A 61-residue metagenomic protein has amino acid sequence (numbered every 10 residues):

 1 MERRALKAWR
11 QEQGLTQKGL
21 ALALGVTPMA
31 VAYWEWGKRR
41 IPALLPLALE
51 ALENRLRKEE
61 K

Functional and structural regions predicted by a protein language model:
M1, R40-I41: Short, exposed beta-strand "edge-strand" segments with a Pro/Gly-rich flavor and a Y/T-containing core
M1-E12, E50: A short, Lys/Arg-rich alpha-helix, primarily the initiator
Q11, G25, W36-K38, P46: Residue-level detection of the helix-turn-helix DNA-binding "recognition helix"
G14-Y33: Short alpha-helical DNA-recognition segment
Q17, E35, E50-E53: Acidic-residue sensor for enzyme active/binding pockets
P42-K61: DNA major-groove recognition helix of helix-turn-helix/homeodomain DNA-binding modules
